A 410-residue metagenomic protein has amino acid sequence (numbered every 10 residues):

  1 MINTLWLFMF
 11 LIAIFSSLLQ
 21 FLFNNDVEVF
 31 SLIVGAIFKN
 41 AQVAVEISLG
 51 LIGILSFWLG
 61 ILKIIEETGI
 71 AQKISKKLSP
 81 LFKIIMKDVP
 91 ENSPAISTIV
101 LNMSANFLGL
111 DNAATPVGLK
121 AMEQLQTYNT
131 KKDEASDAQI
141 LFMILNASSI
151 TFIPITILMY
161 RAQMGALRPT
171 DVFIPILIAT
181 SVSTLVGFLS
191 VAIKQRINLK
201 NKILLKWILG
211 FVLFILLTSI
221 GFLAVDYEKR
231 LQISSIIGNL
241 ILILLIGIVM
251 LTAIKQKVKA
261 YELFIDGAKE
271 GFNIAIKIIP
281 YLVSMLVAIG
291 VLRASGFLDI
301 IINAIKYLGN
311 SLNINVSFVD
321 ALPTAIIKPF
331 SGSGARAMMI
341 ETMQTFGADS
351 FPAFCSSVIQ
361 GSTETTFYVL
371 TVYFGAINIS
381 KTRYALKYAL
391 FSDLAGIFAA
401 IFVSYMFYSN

Functional and structural regions predicted by a protein language model:
M1, P90, S97-I99, E134-Q139 (+4 more regions): Generic hydrophobic alpha-helical membrane-segment signal
M1-G53, A162-R293, S311-L312, Y384-N410: Signature of multi-pass transmembrane helix bundles
L11, W58, E67, F107 (+5 more regions): Short glycine/serine/threonine-biased micro-segments
E28-T127, Q256-T345: Membrane-embedded alpha-helical segments and adjacent helix-loop junctions characteristic of multi-pass solute
G35-F38, V45, P94-I96, K131-E134 (+4 more regions): Hydrophobic alpha-helical segments, principally membrane-spanning helices and signal/leader peptides
V100, S104, Q139, R230-I233 (+2 more regions): Generic signal for short, ordered secondary-structure residues within or immediately flanking folded domains
A113-A114, A121-R161, A166-R196, L322-N410: C-terminal transmembrane helix pair
